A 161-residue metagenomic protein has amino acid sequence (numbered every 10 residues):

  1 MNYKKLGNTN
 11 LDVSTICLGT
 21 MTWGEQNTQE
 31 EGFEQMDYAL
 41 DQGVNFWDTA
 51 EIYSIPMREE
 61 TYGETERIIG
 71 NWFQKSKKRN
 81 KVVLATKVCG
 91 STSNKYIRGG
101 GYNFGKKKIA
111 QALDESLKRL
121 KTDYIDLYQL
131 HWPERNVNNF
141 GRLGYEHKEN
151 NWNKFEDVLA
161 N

Functional and structural regions predicted by a protein language model:
M1-V83, D123: N-terminal binding-site loop/beta-alpha segment at the start of enzyme catalytic domains that lines or forms
N2-Y3, A85, L117, L127: Intrinsically disordered, low-complexity sequence elements enriched in Ser/Thr/Gly/Pro
G7-Q26, A85-G100, N136-R142: N-terminal small/glycine-rich loop or linker at the start of catalytic domains across soluble metabolic enzymes
A39, K87, R119: Conserved catalytic core of Hanks-type protein kinase domains
W47-M57, S91-S93, W132-G144: Short regulatory "switch" loops immediately downstream of catalytic or recognition motifs within protein catalytic
I52-Y53, K75-Y102, H131: Structural motif corresponding to the early beta-alpha repeats
I68-W72, K87, K108-E115: Generic beta-strand or strand-like secondary-structure segments
Y96-N161: Glycine/proline-rich, positively charged, aromatic-decorated active-site loop/lid region on the catalytic face
